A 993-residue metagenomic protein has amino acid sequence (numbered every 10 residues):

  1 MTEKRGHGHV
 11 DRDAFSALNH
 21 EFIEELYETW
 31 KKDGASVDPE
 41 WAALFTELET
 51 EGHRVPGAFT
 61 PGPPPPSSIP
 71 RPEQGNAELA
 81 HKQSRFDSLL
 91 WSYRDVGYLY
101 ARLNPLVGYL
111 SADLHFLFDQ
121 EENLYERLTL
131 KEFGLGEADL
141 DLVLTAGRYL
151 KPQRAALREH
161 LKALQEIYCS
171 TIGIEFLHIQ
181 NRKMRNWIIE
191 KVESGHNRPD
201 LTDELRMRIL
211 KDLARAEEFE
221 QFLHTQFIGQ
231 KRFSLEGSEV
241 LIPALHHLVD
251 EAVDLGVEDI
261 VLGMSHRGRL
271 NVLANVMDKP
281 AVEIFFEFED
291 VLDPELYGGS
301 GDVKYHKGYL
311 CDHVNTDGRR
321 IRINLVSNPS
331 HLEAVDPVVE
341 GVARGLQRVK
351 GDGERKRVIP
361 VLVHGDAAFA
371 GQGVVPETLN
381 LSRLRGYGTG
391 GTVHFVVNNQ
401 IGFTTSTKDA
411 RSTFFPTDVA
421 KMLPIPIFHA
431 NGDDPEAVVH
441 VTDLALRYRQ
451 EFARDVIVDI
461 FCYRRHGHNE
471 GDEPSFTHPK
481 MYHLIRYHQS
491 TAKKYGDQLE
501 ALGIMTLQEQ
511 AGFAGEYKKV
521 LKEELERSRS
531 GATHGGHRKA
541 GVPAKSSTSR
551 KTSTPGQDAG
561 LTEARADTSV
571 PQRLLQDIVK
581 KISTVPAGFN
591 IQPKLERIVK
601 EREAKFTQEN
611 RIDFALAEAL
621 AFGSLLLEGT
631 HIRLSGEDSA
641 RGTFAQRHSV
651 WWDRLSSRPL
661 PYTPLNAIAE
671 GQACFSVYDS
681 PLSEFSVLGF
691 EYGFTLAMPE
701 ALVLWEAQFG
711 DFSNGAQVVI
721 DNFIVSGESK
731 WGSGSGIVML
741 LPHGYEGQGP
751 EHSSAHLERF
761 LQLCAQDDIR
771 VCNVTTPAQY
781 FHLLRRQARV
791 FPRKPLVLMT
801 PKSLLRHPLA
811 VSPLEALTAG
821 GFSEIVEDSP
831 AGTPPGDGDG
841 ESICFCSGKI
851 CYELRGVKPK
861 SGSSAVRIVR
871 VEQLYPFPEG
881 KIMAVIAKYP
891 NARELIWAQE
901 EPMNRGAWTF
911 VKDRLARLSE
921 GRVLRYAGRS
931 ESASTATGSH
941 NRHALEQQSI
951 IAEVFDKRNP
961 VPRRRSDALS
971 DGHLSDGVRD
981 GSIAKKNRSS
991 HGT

Functional and structural regions predicted by a protein language model:
T2, H9-L48: Subset of Sec-pathway N-terminal targeting signals
D11, L48-L241, V257: Extended, charge-enriched "interface" segments that sit outside catalytic cores
A14-A17, A77, R232-E239, R322-E333 (+14 more regions): Alpha-helix capping and helix-loop boundary segments enriched in small/acidic/polar residues
H81-W91, Y98-A138, L142, E159 (+6 more regions): Flexible, glycine-rich loop/tail regions that form catalytic "lids" or insertion modules at the edges of active sites
N197-F219, F285, D290-E340, R344-G351 (+2 more regions): Active-site cores of enzymes that catalyze phosphoryl transfer or operate on phosphate-rich substrates
E218, F222-V282, R597-E603, N610-H631: Active-site pocket-lining segments that scaffold enzyme catalytic pockets across diverse folds
E258-F428, F644-M698: Cofactor-binding active-site loop characterized by glycine-rich and histidine/acidic residues
G402-T413, K421-I457, C462-H466, S475: Conserved phosphate-handling catalytic cores of large alpha/beta enzymes
